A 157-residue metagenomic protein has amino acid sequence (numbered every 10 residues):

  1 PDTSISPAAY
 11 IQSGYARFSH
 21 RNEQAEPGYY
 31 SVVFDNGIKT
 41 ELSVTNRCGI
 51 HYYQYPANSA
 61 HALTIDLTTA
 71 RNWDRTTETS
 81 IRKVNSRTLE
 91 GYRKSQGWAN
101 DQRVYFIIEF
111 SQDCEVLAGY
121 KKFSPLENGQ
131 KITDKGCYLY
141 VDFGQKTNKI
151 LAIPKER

Functional and structural regions predicted by a protein language model:
P1-R157: Beta-sandwich/jelly-roll carbohydrate-recognition scaffolds of carbohydrate-active enzymes
